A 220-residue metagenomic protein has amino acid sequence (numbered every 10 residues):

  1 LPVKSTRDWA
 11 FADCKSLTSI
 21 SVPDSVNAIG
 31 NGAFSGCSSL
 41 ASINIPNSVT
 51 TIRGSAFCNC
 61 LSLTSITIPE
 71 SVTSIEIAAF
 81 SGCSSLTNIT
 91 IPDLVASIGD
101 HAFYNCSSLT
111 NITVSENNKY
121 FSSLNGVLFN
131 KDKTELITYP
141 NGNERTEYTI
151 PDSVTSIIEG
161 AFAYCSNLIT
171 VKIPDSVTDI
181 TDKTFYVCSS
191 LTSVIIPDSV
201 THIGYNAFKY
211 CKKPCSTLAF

Functional and structural regions predicted by a protein language model:
L1-S5, K15-A28, S38-T51, L61-S74 (+6 more regions): Structural signature of tandem-repeat unit edges
